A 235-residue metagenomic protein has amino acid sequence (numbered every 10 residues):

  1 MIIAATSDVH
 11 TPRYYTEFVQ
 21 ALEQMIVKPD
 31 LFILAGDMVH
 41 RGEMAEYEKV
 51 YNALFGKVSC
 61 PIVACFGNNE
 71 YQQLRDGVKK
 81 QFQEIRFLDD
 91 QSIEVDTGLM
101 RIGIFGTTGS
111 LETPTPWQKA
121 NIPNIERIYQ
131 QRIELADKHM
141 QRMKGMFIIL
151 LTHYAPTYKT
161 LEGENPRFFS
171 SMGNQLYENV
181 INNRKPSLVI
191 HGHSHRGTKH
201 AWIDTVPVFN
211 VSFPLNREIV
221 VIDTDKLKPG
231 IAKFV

Functional and structural regions predicted by a protein language model:
M1-K57, E70-Q73, W117, G145 (+2 more regions): N-terminal active-site segment of His-dependent metallophosphoesterases
A5-S7, F32-D37, P61-N68, R86-D90 (+3 more regions): Active-site neighborhood of phospho(di)ester-bond hydrolases with catalytic His/Asp-centered motifs
V9-T11, Q73-R167, S171-M172, S212-F213 (+1 more regions): Conserved catalytic scaffold of divalent metal-dependent phosphoesterases
H10-E17, V39-M44, N68-D76, V95-D96 (+4 more regions): Active-site environment of divalent metal-dependent phosphoester hydrolases
Q20, A45-A53, K79-Q81, I85 (+1 more regions): Charged helix-capping and loop-helix junction motifs
I26-V27, N52-S59, T97, M143 (+2 more regions): Short, conserved loop/helix-junction motifs that constitute active-site signature segments in enzyme catalytic cores
V58-I62, Q118, D204-V208: P-loop/Walker A phosphate-binding loop and immediately adjacent motor/lid segment at beta-alpha junctions
I93-G98, R127, Q175-K185, H195-V235: Binuclear metal-dependent phosphoesterase catalytic core
